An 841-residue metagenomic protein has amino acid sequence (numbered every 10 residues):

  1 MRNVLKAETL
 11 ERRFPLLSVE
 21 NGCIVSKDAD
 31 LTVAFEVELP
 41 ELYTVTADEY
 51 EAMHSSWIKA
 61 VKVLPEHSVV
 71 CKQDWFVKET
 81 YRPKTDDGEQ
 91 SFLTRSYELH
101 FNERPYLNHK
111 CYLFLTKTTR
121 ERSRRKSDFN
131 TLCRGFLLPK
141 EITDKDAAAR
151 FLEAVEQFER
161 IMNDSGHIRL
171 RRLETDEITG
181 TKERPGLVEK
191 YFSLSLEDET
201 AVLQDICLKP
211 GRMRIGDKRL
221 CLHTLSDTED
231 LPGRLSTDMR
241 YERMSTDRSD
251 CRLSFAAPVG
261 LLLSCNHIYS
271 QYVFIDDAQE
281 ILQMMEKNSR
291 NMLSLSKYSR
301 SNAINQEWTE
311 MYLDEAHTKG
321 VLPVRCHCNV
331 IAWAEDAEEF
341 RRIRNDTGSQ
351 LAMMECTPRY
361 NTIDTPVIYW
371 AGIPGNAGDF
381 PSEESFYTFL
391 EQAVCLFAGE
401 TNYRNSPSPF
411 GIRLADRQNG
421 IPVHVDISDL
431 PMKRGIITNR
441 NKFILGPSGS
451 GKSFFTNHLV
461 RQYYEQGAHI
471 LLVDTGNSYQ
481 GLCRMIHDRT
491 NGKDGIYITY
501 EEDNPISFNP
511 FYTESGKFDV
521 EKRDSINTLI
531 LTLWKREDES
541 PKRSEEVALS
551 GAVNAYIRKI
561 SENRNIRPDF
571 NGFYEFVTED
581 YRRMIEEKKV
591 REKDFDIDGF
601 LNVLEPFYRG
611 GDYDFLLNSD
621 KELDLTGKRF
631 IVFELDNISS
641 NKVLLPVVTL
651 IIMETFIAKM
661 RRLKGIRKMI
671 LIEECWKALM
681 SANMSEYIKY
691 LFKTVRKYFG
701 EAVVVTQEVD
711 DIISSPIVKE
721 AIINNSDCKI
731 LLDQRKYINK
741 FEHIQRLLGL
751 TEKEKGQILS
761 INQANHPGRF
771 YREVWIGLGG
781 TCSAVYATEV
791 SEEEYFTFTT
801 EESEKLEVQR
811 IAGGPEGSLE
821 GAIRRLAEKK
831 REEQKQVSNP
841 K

Functional and structural regions predicted by a protein language model:
M1-E400: Extended, folded cores of ATP/NTP-driven motor/assembly subunits in large transport and secretion machines
C23-A29, N102-L107, T318-P323, A415-R417 (+3 more regions): Short glycine/proline-enriched loop/turn "hinge" motifs that connect secondary-structure elements and lie
L31, H109-C111, H469, R629 (+1 more regions): The start of beta-strands in P-loop NTPase/AAA+ ATPase cores
F35, L113, K442, I631-F633 (+1 more regions): Hydrophobic positions in the central parallel beta-sheet of the AAA+
P40, A47, E51-V63, L263 (+9 more regions): P-loop NTPase motor domains
L132-I161, M354, G446-G451, F796-I823: Short, cationic low-complexity segments
S428-R461, I470-Y479, I496-N504, D636-G756 (+1 more regions): Conserved P-loop NTPase motor cores
T751-R810: Conserved P-loop NTPase
